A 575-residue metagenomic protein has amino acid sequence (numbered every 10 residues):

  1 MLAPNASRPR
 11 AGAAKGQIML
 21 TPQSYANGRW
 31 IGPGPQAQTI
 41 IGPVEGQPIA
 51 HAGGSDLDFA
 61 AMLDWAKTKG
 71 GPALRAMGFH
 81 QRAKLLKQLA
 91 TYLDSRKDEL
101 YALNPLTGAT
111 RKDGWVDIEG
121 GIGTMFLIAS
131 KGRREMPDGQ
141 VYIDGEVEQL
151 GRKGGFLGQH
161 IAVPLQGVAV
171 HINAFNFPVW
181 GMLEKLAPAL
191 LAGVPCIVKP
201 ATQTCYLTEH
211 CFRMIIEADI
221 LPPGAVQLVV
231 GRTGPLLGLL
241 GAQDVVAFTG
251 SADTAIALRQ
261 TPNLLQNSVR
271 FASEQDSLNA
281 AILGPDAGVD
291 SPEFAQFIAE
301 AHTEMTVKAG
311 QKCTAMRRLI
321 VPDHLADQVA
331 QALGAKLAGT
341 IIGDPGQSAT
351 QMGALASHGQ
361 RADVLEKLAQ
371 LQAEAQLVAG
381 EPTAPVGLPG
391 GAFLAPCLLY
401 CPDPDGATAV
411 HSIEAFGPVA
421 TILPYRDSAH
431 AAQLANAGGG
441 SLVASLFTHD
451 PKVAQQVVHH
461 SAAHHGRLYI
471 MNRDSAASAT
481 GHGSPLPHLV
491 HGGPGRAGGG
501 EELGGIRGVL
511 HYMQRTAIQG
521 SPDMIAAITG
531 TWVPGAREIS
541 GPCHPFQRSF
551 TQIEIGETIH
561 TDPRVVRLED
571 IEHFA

Functional and structural regions predicted by a protein language model:
L2-G154, G339, A356, A463: N-terminal Rossmann-like NAD(P)+-binding subdomain of aldehyde/semialdehyde dehydrogenases
P48-S55, G70-R75, Q149-L150, V170-H171 (+7 more regions): Short, well-ordered beta-strand elements within core beta-sheets of diverse protein domains
D98, G123-P137, V147-G151, T350 (+6 more regions): Non-catalytic terminal extensions of PLP-dependent enzymes
G120, T383-C397, S428-G520: C-terminal core of ALDH-fold dehydrogenases
M136-A295, A349, Y425, S478 (+2 more regions): Rossmann-like NAD(P) dinucleotide-binding subdomain of oxidoreductase/dehydrogenase enzymes
M214-D219, Q243-V245, D253-D405, D427-A429 (+4 more regions): ALDH superfamily catalytic-core signature
V230, A379-E381, N472: Short loop/edge segments at beta-strand edges and connector loops that shape dinucleotide/nucleotide cofactor-binding
C543-A575: Catalytic strand-loop segment that frames the active site of acyl-thioester-processing enzymes
